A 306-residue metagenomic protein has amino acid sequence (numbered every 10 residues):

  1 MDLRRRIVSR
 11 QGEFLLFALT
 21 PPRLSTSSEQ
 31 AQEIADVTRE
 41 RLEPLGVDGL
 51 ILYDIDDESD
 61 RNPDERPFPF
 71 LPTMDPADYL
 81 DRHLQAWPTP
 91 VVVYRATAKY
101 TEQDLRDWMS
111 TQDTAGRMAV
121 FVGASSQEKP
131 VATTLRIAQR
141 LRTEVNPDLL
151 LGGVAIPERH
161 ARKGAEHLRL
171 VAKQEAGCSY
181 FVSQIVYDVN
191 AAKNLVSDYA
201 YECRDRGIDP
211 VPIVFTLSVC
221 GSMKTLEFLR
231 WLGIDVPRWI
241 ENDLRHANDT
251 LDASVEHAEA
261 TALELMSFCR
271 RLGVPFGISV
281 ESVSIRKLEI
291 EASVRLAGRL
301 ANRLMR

Functional and structural regions predicted by a protein language model:
M1-G164, R245-D249, S282-L304: Active-site beta->alpha loop and helix N-cap motifs at the rims of alpha/beta catalytic domains
A18-L19, L50, Q112, K173 (+3 more regions): Conserved, mostly hydrophobic/aromatic
W87, E144-N146, E202-D209, L272-G273 (+1 more regions): Short helix-capping segments at alpha-helix termini
M118-Q127, E175-A191, I278-I285: Glycine-rich phosphate-binding active-site loops on the catalytic face of alpha/beta enzymes
R162, Q184-I185, S218, S254 (+1 more regions): Glycine- and other small-residue-rich loops at beta-strand/loop junctions that grip anionic moieties
R169-S222: Aromatic-anchored, glycine/proline-accented short structural segments that stabilize local strand-turns or short
I208-V274: Catalytic-face loop-and-helix region of soluble metabolic enzyme cores
V255-R306: C-terminal extensions of enzymes
